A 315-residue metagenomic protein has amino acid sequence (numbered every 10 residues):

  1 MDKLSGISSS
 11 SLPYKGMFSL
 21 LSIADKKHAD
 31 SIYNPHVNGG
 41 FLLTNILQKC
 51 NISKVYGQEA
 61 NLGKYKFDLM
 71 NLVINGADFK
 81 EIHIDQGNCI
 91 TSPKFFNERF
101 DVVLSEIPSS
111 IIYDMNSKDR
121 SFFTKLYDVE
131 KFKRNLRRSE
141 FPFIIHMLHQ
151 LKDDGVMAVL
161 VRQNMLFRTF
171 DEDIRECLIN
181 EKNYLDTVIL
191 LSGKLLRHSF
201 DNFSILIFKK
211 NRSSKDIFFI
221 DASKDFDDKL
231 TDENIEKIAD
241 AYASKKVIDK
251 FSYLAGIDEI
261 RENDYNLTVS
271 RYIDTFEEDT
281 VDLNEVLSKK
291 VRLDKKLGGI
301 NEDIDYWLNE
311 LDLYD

Functional and structural regions predicted by a protein language model:
M1-Q58, K64: Class I S-adenosyl-L-methionine
L4-S8, Y56-N61, Q86-S92, V161-L166 (+1 more regions): Conserved short loop/turn motifs at secondary-structure junctions
K15-S19, F67, P142-H146: Well-ordered alpha-helical segments embedded in enzymatic catalytic cores
D25, L47-C50, V73-A77, R175-K182: Short, surface-exposed basic-aromatic patches at helix termini and helix-loop junctions that form
K26-I32, Q86-V103: Short amphipathic alpha-helices and their capping/turn segments at secondary-structure boundaries
Y56, H83-D85, I189, I220: General small-molecule cofactor/ligand-binding pocket signal
F67-N97: S-adenosyl-L-methionine
N97, D101-D315: A conserved structural/catalytic subdomain of Rossmann-like adenosyl-cofactor enzymes
